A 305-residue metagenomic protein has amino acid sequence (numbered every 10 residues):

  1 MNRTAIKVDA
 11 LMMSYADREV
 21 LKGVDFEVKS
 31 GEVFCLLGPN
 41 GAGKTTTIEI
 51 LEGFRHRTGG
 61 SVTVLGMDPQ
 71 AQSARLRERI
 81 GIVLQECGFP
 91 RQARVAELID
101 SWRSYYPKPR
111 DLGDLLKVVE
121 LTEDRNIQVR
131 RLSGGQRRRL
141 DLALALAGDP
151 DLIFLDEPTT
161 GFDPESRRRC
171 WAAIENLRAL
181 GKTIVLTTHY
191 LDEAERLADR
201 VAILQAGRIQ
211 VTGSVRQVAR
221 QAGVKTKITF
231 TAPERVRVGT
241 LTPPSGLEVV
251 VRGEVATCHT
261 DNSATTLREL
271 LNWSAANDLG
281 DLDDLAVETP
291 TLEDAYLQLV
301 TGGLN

Functional and structural regions predicted by a protein language model:
R3-V8, M13-A206, V211: ABC transporter nucleotide-binding domains
D9, T229, V250, A286-E288: Solvent-exposed beta-strand sheet faces enriched in polar/charged residues
G81, R103, P107, R220-V224 (+2 more regions): A generic structural signal for secondary-structure junctions that act as hinges or helix/strand caps at the edges
P90, K225, G280-L282: Short secondary-structure junction motifs
C170-D261, N305: ABC transporter nucleotide-binding domain
S263-N305: C-terminal coupling/interaction segments
